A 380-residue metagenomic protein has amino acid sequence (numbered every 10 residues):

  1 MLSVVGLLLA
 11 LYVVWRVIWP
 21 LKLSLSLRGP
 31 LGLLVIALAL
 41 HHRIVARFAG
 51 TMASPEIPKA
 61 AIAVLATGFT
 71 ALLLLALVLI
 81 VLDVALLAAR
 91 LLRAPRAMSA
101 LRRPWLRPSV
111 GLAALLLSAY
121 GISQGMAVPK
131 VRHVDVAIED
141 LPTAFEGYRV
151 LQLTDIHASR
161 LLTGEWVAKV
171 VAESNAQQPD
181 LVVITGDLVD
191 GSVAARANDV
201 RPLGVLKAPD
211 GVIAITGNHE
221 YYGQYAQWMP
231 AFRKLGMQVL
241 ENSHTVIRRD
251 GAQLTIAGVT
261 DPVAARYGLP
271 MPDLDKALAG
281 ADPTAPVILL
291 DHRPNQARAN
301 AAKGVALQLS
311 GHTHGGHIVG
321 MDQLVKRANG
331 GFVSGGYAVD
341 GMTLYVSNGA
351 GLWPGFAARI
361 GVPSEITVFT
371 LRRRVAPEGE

Functional and structural regions predicted by a protein language model:
M1-A127, A376-E378: Non-catalytic terminal accessory segments
R132, A137-E380: Soluble catalytic domains of enzymes that build or remodel membrane lipids, polysaccharides, and related
